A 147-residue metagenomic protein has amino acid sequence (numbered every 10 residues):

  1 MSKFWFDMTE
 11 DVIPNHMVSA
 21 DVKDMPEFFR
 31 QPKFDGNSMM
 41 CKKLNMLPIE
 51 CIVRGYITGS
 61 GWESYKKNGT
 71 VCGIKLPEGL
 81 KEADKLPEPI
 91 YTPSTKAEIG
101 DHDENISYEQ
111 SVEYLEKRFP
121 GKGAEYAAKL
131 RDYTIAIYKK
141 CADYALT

Functional and structural regions predicted by a protein language model:
M1-I99: Active-site loop/lid in soluble adenylation, ligation, and acyl-transfer enzymes
E82-K122: Residues forming anionic-ligand binding surfaces in small-molecule and nucleic-acid pockets of primarily soluble enzymes
F119-L146: A long amphipathic alpha-helix within ATP-dependent nucleotide-binding catalytic cores
